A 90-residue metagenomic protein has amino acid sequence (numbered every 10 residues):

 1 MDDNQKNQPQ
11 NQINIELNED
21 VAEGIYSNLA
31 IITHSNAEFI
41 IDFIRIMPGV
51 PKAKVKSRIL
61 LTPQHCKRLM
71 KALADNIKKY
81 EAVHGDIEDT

Functional and structural regions predicted by a protein language model:
M1-Q64, R68-T90: N-terminal intrinsically disordered, cationic/polar leader segments that include organellar targeting peptides
